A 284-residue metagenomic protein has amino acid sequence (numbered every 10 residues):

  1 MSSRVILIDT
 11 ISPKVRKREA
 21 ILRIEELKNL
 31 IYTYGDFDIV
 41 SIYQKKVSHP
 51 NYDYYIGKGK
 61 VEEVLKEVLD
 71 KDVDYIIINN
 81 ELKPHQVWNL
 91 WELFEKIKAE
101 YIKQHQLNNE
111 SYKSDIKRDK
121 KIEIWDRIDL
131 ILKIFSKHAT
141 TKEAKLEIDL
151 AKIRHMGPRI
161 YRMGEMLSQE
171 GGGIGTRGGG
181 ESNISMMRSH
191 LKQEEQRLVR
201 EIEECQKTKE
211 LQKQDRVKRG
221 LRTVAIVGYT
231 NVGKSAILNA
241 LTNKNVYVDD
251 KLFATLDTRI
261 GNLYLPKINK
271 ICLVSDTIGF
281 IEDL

Functional and structural regions predicted by a protein language model:
M1-R127: N-terminal accessory targeting/assembly segments
I11, E81, I128, R259 (+2 more regions): Anionic group-transfer/hydrolysis microenvironments
K14-E19, N51-D53, K142, N245-Y247 (+1 more regions): Flexible beta-alpha connector loops of hexameric P-loop NTPases
K17-A20, Y54-K58, N80-E81, A139 (+4 more regions): Conserved phosphate/pyrophosphate-binding and hydrolysis machinery centered on Walker-type P-loop NTPases, extending
L27, I153, L191: A residue-level signal for conserved active-site and pocket-lining positions in enzyme catalytic cores
D129-I148: Short alpha-helix plus adjacent loop in nuclease-associated cores
E147-L150, R154-L167: A charged, well-structured terminal subsegment
M163-D283: Conserved G1/Walker A P-loop phosphate-binding module
